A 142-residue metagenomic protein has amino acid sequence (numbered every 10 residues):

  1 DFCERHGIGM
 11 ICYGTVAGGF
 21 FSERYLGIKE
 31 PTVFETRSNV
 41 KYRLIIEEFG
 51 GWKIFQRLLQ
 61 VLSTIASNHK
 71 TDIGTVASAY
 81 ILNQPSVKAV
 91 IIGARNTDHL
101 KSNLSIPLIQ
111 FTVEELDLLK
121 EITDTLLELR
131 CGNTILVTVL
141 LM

Functional and structural regions predicted by a protein language model:
D1-R37: Aromatic-lined glycan-binding groove of carbohydrate-active enzymes
R5, K29-T64, N68, N83-K88 (+1 more regions): Terminal-tail/helix-coil boundary detector
G9-I11, K88-I91: Structural preference for beta-strand elements that scaffold enzyme active sites
A17-G18, S22, I92-G93, C131: Short glycine-rich loop/turn motifs that provide flexible caps or phosphate-binding loops at active sites
V76: Glycine/threonine-rich phosphate-binding loop and adjacent beta-strand/alpha-helix elements that clamp
A79-Y80: Hydrophobic, secondary-structure "cap" segments at the distal end of domains
